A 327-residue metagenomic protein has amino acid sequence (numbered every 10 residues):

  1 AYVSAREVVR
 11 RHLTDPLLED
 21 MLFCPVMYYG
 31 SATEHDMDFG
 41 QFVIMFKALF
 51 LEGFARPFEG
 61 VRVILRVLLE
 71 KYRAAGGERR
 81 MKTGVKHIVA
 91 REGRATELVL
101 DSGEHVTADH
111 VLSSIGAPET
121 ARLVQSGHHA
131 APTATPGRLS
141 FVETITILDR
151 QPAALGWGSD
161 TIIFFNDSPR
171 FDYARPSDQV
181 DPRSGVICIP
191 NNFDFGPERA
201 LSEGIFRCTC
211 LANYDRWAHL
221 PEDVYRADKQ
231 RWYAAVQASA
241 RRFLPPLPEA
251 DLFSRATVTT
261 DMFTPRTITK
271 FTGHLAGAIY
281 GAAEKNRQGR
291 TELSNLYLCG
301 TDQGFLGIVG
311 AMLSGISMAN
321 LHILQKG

Functional and structural regions predicted by a protein language model:
A1-M37: Rossmann-like flavin
E19-Y29, V186, P245-F305: A glycine-rich dinucleotide-binding beta-alpha-beta segment and adjacent secondary-structure elements that constitute
M27, E78-R79, T83-T96, L100 (+1 more regions): Beta-rich nucleic-acid/ligand-interaction surfaces
M37-Q41, L201-C210, E292-L293: Short coil-to-beta-strand
F42-T96: Helical element adjacent to the flavin cofactor pocket in flavoenzyme catalytic cores
K86-A200: Mid-domain catalytic core of redox enzymes that form a hydrophobic substrate pocket/lid adjacent to a catalytic redox
R150-V258: C-terminal segments that line or cap access tunnels to active or ligand-binding sites in enzymes and enzyme-associated
C299-K326: A conserved FAD-binding loop/helix module that cradles the flavin
